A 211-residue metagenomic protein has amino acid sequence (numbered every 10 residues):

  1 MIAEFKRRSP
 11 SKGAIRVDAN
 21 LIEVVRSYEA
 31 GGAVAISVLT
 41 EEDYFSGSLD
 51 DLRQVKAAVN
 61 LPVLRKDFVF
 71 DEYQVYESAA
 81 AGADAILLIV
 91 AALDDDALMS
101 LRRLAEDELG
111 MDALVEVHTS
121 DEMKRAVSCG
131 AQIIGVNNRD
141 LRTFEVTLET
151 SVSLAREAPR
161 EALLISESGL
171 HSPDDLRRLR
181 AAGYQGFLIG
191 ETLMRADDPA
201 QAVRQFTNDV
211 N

Functional and structural regions predicted by a protein language model:
M1-A3, I36-V38, V63-K66, I86-L88 (+4 more regions): Hydrophobic faces of well-ordered beta-strands that scaffold small-molecule active sites in alpha/beta enzyme cores
M1-G13, S48-V55, M99, R103 (+2 more regions): N-terminal small/glycine-rich loop or linker at the start of catalytic domains across soluble metabolic enzymes
I2-N20, L61-F70, D112-V117, I165-L170: Active-site mouth loops of central-metabolism enzymes
K12-D18, V24-S46, A126-A155: Glycine/Thr-rich beta-alpha phosphate-binding loop at enzyme active sites
G32-A33, A58-L61, A80-I86, E106-M111 (+4 more regions): Glycine-enriched alpha-helix->loop->beta-strand junction motifs that scaffold or abut catalytic
F70-G82, H118-G130, S166, L170-I189 (+2 more regions): Catalytic cores of alpha/beta
E77-D96, G135-F144, Y184-A202: Glycine-rich phosphate-binding active-site loops on the catalytic face of alpha/beta enzymes
S153-E157, R180, R195-N211: C-terminal helical cap(s) of enzyme catalytic domains, especially alpha/beta-barrels
